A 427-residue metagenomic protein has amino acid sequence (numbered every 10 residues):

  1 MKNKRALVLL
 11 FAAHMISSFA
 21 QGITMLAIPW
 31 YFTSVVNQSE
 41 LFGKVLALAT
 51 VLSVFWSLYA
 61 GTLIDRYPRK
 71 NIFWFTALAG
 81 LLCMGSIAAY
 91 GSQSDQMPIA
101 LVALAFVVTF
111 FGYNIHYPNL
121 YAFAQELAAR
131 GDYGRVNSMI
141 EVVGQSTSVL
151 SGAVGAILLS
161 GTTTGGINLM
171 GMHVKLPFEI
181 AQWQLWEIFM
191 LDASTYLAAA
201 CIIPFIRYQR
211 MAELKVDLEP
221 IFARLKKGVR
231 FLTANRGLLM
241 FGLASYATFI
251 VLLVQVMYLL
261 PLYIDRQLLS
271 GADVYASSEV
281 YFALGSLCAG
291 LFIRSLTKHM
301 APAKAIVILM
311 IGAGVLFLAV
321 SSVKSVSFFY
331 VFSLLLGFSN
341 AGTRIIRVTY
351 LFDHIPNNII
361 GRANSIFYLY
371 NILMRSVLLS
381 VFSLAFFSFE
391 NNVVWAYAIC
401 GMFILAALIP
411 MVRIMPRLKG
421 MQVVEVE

Functional and structural regions predicted by a protein language model:
M1-L7, Y208-L243: Juxtamembrane intracellular "pre-TM" segments in multi-pass secondary transporters
L9-M25, L46-I64, P68-G80, A100-T162 (+4 more regions): Substrate-agnostic recognition of the 12-TM MFS/MFS-like secondary transporter fold
P29-S34, A88, S92-Q93, L150-F189 (+2 more regions): Transmembrane alpha-helix termini and helix-breaking/packing motifs in multi-pass membrane transporters
R66-G80, T297-M310, N392: Cytoplasmic membrane-interface "Motif A"-like loop-to-helix N-cap segments of 12-TM Major Facilitator Superfamily
L78-D95, I311-K324: C-terminal ends and interior cores of transmembrane alpha-helices in multi-pass membrane transporters/permeases
A122, E126, A181-L185, F189-E219 (+1 more regions): Helix-loop junctions on the cytosolic side of multi-pass membrane transporters, especially the intracellular loop
G166-K175, Q184-L185, R230-G290: A single, central transmembrane helix in multi-pass transporters
A303-T343: C-terminal transmembrane helical hairpin of 12-TM major facilitator-type secondary transporters
